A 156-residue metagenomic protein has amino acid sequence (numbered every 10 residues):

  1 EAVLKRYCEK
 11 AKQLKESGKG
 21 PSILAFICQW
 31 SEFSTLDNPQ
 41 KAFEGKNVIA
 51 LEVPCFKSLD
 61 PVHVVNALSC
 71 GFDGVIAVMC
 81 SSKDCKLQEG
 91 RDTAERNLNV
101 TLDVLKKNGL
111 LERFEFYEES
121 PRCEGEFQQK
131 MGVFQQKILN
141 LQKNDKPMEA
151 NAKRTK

Functional and structural regions predicted by a protein language model:
E1-K156: Iron-sulfur-associated redox domains of electron-transfer enzymes in respiratory and anaerobic energy metabolism
